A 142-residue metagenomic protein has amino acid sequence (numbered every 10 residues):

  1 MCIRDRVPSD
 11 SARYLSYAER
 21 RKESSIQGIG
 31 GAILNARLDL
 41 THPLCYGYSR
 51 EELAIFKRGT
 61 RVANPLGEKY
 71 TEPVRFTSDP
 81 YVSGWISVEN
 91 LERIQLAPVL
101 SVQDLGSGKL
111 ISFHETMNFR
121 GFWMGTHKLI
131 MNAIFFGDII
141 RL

Functional and structural regions predicted by a protein language model:
M1-I3: Short, small-residue-biased leader/transition segments that mark boundaries at the very start of proteins
R6-I29, I33-L38: Class I SAM-dependent methyltransferase SAM-binding "motif I" and its flanking Rossmann-like core
K22, T41-P43, G47-R58, P65-K69 (+1 more regions): Extracellular ligand-binding/catalytic regions of CAZymes and related secreted enzymes and adhesion modules
